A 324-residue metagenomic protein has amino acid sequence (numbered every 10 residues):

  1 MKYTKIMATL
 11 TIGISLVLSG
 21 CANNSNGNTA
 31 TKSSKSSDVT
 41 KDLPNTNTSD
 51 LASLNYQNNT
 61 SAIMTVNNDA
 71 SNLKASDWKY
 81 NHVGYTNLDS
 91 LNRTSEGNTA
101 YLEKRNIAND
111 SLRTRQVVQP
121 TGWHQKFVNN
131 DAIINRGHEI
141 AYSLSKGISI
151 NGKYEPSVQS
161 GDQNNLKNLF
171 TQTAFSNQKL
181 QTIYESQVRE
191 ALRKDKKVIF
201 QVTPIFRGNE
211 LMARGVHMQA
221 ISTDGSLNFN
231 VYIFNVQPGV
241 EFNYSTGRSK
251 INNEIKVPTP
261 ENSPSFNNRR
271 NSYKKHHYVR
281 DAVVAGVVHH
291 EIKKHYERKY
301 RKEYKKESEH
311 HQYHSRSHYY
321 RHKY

Functional and structural regions predicted by a protein language model:
M1-M7: Bacterial N-terminal signal peptides that target proteins for export
M7-G13: Sec-dependent N-terminal signal peptides
L16-G20: C-terminal motif of bacterial Sec signal peptides marking the signal peptidase cleavage site
A22-S25: Bacterial signal peptide processing site
S33-V117, K153-P156: Cell wall/extracellular polymer interaction/catalysis modules
S95-Y273: Domain-level detector of nuclease and nuclease-like folds in predominantly extracellular/periplasmic contexts
N271-K305: Short, low-complexity, glycine-enriched hydrophobic/amphipathic alpha-helices that associate with lipid bilayers
K294-Y324: Intrinsically disordered, low-complexity segments
